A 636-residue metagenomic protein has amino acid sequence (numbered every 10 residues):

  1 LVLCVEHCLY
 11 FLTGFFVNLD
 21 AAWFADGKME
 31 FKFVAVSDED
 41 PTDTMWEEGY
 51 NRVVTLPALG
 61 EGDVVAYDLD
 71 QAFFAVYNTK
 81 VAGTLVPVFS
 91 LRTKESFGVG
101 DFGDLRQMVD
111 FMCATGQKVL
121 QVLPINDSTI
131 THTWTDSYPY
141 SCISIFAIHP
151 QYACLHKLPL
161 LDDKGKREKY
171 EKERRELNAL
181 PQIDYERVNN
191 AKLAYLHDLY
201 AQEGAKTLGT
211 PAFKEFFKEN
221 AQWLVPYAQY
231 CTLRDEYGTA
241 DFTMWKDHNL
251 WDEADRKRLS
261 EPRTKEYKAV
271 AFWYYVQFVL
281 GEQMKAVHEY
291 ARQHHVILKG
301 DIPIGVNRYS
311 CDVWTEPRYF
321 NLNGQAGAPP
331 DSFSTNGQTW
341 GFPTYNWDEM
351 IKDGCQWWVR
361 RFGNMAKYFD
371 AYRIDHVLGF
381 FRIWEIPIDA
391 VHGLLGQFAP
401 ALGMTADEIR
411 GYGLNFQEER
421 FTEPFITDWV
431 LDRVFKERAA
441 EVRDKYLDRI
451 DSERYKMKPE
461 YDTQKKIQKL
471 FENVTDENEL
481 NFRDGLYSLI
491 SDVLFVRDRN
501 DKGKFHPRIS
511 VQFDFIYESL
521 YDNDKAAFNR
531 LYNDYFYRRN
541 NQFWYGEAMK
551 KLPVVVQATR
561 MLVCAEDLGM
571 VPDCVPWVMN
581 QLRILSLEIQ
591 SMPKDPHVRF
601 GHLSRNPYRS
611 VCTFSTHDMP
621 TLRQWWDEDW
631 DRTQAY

Functional and structural regions predicted by a protein language model:
L1-C4, F33: Detector for intrinsically disordered, low-structure N-terminal pre-sequences
L3, Y10-W23, K28, W46-E47 (+1 more regions): Catalytic cores of glycan-processing enzymes that make or break glycosidic bonds
G27-S37: A short, solvent-exposed beta-strand micro-motif common in secreted/extracellular proteins
A35-E48: Short acidic/polar inter-strand loop motif in beta-rich domains
